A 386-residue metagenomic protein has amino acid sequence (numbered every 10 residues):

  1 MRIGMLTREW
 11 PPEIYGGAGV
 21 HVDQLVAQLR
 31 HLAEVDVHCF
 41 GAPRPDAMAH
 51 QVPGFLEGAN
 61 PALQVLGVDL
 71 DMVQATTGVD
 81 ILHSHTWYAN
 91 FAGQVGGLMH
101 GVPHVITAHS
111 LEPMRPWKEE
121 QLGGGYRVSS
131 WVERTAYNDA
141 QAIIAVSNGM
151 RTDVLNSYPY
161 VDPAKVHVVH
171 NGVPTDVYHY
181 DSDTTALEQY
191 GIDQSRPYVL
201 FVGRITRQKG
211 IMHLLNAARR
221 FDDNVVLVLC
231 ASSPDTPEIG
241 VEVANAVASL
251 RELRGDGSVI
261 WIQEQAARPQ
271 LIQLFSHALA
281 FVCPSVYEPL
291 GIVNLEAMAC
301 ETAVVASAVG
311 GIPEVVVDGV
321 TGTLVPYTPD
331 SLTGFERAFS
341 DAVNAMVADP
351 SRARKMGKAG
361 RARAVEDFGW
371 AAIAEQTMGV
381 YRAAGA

Functional and structural regions predicted by a protein language model:
M1-R44, A371, A386: N-terminal subdomain of nucleotide-sugar transferases
S84-A89, A108: Short His-centered aromatic/hydrophobic patch
G149, G172: Carbohydrate-associated surface elements
H179-I192: A short helix/loop element that forms part of the nucleotide-sugar donor recognition site in Leloir-type
G240-P269: Nucleotide-activated donor-binding/catalytic signature segment of Leloir-type glycosyltransferases, i.e., the conserved
V286: Aromatic "clamp/platform" in nucleotide-sugar-dependent glycosyltransferases that forms part of the donor/acceptor
A303-A306, V316: Short hydrophobic beta-strand element within catalytic cores of glycosyltransferases and related nucleotide-activated
P313-N344, S351-K355: Change "using UDP/GDP/dTDP sugars" to "using nucleotide sugars
